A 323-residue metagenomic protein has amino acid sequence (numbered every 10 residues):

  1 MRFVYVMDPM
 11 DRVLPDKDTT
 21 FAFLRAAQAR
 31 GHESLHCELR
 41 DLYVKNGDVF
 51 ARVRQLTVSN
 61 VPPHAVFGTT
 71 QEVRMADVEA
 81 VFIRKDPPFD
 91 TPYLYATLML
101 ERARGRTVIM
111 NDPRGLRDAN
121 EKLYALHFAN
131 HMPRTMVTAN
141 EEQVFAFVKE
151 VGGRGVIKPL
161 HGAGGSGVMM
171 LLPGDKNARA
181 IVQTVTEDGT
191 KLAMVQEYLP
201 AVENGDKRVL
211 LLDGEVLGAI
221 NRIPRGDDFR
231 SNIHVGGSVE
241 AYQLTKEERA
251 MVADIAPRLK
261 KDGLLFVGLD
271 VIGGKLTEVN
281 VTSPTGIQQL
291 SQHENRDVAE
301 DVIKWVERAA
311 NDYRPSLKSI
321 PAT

Functional and structural regions predicted by a protein language model:
M1-V4: Extreme N-terminal starter segment of soluble prokaryotic enzymes
M7, V13-D16, Q243-T323: ATP-dependent carboxylate activation and anion-phosphoryl transfer catalytic cores that bind Mg-ATP to form
P9, K85-P88, L160-G162, P284: Short glycine-rich anion-binding loops that position phosphate/pyrophosphate groups of nucleotides and phosphorylated
D11-V137: Conserved N-proximal alpha/beta basic substrate-recognition cap immediately N-terminal to, or forming the N-lobe
T20, E141-E142, K149-G153, G164-M251 (+2 more regions): Phosphate-binding site of ATP-dependent enzymes
D41, R208, G268: Short, surface-exposed charged micro-motifs
P113-R117, R222-R225, I272-K275: Short glycine-enriched loops at secondary-structure junctions
